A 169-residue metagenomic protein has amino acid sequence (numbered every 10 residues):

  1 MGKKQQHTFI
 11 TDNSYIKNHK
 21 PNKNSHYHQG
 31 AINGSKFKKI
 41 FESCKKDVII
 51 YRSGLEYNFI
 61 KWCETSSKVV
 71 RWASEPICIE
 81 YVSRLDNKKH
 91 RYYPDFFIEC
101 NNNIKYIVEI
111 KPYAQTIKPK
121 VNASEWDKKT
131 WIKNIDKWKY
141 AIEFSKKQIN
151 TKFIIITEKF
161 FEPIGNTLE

Functional and structural regions predicted by a protein language model:
M1-E169: Electrostatic, structured charged patches in enzyme active sites and in nucleic-acid/phosphate-binding
